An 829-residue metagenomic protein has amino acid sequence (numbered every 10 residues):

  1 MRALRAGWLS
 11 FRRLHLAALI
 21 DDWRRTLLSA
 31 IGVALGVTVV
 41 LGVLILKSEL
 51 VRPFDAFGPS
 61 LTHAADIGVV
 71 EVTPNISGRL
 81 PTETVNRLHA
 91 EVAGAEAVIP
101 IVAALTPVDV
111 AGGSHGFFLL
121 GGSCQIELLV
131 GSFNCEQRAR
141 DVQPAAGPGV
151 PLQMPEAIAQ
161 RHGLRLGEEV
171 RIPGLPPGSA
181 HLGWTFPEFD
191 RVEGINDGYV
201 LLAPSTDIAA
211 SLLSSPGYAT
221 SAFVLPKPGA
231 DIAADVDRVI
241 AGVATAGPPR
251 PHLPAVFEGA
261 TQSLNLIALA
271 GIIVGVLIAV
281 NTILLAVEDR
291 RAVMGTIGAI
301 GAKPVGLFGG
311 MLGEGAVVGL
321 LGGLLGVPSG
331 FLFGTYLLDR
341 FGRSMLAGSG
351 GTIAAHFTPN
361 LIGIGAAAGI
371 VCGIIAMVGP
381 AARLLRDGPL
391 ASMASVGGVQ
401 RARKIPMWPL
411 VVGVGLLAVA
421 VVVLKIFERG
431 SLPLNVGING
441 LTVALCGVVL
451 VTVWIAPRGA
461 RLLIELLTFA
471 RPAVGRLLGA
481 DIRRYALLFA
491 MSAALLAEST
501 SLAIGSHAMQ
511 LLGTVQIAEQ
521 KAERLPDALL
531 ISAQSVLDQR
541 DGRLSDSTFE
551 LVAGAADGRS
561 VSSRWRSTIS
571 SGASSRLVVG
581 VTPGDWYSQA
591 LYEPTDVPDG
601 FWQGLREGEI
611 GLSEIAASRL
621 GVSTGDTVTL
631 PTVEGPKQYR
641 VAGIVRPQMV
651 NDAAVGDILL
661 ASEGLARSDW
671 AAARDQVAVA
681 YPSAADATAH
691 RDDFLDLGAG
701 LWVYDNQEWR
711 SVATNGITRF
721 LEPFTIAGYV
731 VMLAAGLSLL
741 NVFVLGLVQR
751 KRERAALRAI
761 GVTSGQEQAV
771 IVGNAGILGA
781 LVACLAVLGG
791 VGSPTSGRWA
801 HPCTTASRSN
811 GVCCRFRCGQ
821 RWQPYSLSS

Functional and structural regions predicted by a protein language model:
M1-L28, G32, S214-S215, A233 (+4 more regions): Alpha-helical transmembrane segments, especially those used as permease/efflux helices and single-pass anchors
R2-I273, L285-E288, S344, Q520-L529 (+3 more regions): Membrane transport/envelope proteins' first extracytoplasmic loop
L16-R24, L266, V305, G309-G322 (+9 more regions): Alpha-helical transmembrane segments of multi-pass membrane proteins
D22, L277-G319, V396, S738-A780: Interfacial "coupling" helices/loops that link adjacent transmembrane helices in transporter permeases
T26, V37-A65, T261, L284 (+5 more regions): Alpha-helical transmembrane segments
H63-R79, T442, V448-R606, G611-E614 (+2 more regions): Juxtamembrane segments of multi-pass membrane proteins
V280-I283, A316-G348, N360-R386, G415-R429 (+4 more regions): Small-residue-rich transmembrane alpha-helices
F489, A493, D675-A680, R691-V812 (+2 more regions): C-terminal transmembrane helical bundles of large multi-pass transporters and their helix-start/helix-kink determinants
